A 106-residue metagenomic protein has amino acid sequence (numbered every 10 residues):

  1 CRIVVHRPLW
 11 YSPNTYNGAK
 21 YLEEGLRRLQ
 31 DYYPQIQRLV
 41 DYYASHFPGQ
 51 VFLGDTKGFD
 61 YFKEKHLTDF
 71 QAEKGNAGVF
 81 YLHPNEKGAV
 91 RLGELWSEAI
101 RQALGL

Functional and structural regions predicted by a protein language model:
C1-R2: A short helix->loop->beta-strand "cap" motif at the edges of active sites that frequently abuts
V5, E23, S45-G78: Surface-exposed intrinsically disordered loops and tails
H6-W10, F80-Y81: Generic hydrophobic/packing signal
R7, V40-A44, W96, I100-L104: Sec/Tat-exported extracytoplasmic proteins
Y11-K57, E86-V90: Substrate-gating cap/lid alpha-helix
Y16, Y21, D69-Q71, A99: Hydrophobic alpha-helical segments
E73-L106: Histidine-centered active-site loop/cap adjacent to the catalytic His in serine esterases/O-acetyl transfer systems
